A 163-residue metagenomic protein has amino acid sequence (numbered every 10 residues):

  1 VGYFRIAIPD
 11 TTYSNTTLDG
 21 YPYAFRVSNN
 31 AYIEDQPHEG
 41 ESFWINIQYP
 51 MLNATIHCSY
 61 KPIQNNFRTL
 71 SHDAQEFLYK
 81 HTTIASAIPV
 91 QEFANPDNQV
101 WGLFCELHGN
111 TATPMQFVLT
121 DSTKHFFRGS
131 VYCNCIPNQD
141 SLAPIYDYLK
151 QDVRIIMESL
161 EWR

Functional and structural regions predicted by a protein language model:
V1-L52, T69, I84-Q91, P96 (+3 more regions): N-terminal targeting sequences that direct proteins away from the cytosol to non-cytosolic compartments
F43-F77: Structured, soluble extracytoplasmic/luminal domains of envelope-associated proteins
I56-N65, M115-Q116, Q139-D147: Second-shell loop/turn segments in exported
S59, S130-Y132: Residue-level recognition of well-ordered beta-strand positions that form the cores of beta-sheet-rich folds across
A74-S130: Signature of long, low-cysteine stretches enriched in small and polar/charged residues
